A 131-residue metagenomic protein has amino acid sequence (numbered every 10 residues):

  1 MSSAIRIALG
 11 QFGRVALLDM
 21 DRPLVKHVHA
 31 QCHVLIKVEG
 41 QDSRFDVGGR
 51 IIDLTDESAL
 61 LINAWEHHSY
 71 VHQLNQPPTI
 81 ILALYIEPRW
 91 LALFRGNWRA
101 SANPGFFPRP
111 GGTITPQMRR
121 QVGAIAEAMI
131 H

Functional and structural regions predicted by a protein language model:
M1-R6, T113-P116: An acidic intrinsically disordered interaction segment
S3-N103: N-terminal regulatory/effector-sensing and dimerization cores that precede helix-turn-helix DNA-binding domains
N97-H131: Amphipathic alpha-helical segments enriched in hydrophobic/aromatic residues interleaved with Lys/Arg
